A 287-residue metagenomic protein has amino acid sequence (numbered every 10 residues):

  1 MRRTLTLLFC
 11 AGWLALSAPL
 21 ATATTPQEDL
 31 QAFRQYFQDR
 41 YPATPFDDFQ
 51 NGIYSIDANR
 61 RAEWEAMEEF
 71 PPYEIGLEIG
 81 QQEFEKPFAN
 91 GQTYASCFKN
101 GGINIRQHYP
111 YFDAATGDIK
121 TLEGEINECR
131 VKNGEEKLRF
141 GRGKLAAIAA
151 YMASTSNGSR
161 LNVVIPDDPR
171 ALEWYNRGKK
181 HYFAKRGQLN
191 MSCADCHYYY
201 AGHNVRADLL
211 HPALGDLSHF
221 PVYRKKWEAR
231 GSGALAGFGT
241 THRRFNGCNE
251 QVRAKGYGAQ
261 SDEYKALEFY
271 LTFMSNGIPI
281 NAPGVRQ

Functional and structural regions predicted by a protein language model:
M1-F9: Bacterial N-terminal signal peptides that target proteins for export
L8-S17: Bacterial N-terminal signal peptides
L16-T24: Bacterial Sec-dependent signal peptides at the C-terminal "C-region" and cleavage site
A23-E74, K86-A147, S154-G158, V164 (+1 more regions): Electron-transfer interface patches adjacent to heme c in soluble/periplasmic c-type cytochromes and di-/multiheme
I75-G76, E173: An amphipathic alpha-helix/helix-turn recognition signal
L77-I79, E83-E85: N-terminal carbohydrate-binding/catalytic regions of secreted carbohydrate-active enzymes
S159-R177: Solvent-exposed, charged amphipathic helical/linker segments at domain boundaries
